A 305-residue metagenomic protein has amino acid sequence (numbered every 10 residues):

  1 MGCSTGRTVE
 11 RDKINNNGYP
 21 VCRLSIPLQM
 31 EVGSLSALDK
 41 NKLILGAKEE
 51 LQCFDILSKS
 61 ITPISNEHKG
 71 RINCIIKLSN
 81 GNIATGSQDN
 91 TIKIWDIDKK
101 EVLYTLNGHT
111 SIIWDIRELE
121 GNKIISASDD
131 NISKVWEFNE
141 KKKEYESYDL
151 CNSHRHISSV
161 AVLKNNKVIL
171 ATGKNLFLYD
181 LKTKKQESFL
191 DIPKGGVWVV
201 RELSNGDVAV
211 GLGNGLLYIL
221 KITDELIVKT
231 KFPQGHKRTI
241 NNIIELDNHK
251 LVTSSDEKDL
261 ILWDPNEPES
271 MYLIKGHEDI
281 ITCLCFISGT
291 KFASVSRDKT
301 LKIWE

Functional and structural regions predicted by a protein language model:
E10-M30: A short helix->beta-strand "capping" segment at the edge of beta-propeller domains
V21-I26, S60-S65, E101-L106, K143-L150 (+3 more regions): A short beta-strand motif characteristic of beta-propeller blades
S25-E49: Beta-strand-rich domains and repeat architectures in extracellular enzymes and scaffolds, especially beta-propellers
S25-V32, S65-I72, L106-I113, L150-I157 (+3 more regions): WD40/WD-repeat beta-propeller blade N-cap
L43-G46, I83-S87, I124-S128, V168-T172 (+3 more regions): Conserved beta-strand element within WD40/beta-propeller blades
E49-Q52, G70-N73, D89-K93, S111-W114 (+7 more regions): Short coil/turn segments within WD40 beta-propeller repeats
I56-K59, I97-K100, F138-K141, L181-K184 (+2 more regions): Short loop/turn segments that connect beta-strands within beta-propeller blades
